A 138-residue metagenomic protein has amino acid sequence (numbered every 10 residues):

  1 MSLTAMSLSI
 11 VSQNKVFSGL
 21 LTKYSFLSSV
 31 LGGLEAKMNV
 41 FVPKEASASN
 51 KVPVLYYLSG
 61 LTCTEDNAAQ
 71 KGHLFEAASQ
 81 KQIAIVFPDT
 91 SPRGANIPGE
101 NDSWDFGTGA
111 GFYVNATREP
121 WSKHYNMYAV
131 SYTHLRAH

Functional and structural regions predicted by a protein language model:
M1-S7: Eukaryotic N-terminal low-complexity, Ser/Thr- and Lys/Arg-rich leader segments that predominantly function as
L8-E45: N-terminal cap/lid segment of alpha/beta-hydrolase-fold proteins
S25, N39-F41, Y56-Y57, I85-F87: Short, conserved beta-strand segments within well-ordered enzyme catalytic domains that often line or immediately flank
S47-A48, Y132: Secondary-structure boundary elements
A48, V52, S59-P88, R93: Short substrate-entry loop that stabilizes the transition state in hydrolases
F87-A129: Cap/lid segment of the alpha/beta-hydrolase catalytic domain
T133-H138: Conserved small/polar residues in nucleotide/adenosyl-binding loops
